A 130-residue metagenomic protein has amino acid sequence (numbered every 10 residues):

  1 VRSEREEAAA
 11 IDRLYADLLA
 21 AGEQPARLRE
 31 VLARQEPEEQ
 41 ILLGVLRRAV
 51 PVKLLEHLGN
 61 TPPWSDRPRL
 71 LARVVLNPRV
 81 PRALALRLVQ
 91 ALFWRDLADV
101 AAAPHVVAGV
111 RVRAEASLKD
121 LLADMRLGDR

Functional and structural regions predicted by a protein language model:
V1-R130: Alpha-helical scaffold segments
